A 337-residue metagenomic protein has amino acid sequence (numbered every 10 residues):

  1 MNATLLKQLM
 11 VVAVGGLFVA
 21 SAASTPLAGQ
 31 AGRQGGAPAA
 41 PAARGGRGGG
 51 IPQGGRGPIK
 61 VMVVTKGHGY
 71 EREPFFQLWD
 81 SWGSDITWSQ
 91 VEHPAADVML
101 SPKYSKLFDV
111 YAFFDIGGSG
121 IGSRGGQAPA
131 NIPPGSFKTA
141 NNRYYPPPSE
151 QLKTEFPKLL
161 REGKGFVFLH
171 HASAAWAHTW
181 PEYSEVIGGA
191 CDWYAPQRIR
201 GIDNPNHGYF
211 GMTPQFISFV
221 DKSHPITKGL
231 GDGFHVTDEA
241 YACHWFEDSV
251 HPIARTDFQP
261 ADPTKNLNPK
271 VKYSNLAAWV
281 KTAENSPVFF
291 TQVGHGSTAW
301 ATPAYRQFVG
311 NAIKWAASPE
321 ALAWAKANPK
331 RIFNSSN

Functional and structural regions predicted by a protein language model:
L9-A22: Bacterial N-terminal signal peptides
L27-G57, I121-N142: Disordered, low-complexity segments in secreted/periplasmic proteins that are enriched in proline
G35, G50-G54, E92, K103 (+1 more regions): Extracellular ligand-binding/catalytic regions of CAZymes and related secreted enzymes and adhesion modules
A42-V110, G117, A321-N337: Aromatic-Pro/Gly-enriched surface loop or interdomain linker that acts as a lid/target-recognition segment
Q53, D85, D192, P196-N285: Catalytic beta-strand/loop cores that center a nucleophilic Ser/Cys/Thr and support acyl-enzyme chemistry
K60-T65, T87-V91, D109-D115, L160 (+5 more regions): Structural recognition of the beta-strand scaffold that forms the well-ordered cores of secreted hydrolase catalytic
G67-Y70, P94-V98, I116-I121, F166 (+5 more regions): Solvent-exposed loop/turn segments at secondary-structure junctions within structured extracellular/periplasmic domains
G118-K228: A glycine-rich, often tryptophan-bearing local segment used as a flexible ligand/cofactor-contacting loop or short
